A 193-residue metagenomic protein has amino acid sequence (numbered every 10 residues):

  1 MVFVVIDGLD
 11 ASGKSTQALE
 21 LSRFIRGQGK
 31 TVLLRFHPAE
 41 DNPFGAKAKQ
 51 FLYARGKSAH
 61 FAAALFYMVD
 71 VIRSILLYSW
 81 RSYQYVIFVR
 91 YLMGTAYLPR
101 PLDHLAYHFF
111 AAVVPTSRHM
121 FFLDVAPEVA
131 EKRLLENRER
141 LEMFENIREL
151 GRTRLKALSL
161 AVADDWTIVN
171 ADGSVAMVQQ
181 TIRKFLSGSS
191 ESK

Functional and structural regions predicted by a protein language model:
M1-A63, T116-H119, T167-I168, S174-K193: Glycine-rich phosphate-binding loop of ATP-dependent small-molecule kinases
D7-L9, Y91-L92, A96-Y97, A126 (+1 more regions): Anionic group-transfer/hydrolysis microenvironments
D10, V89, A157: Conserved RecA-like P-loop NTPase ATPase core
S22, E128-K193: NTP-dependent small-molecule kinase module
L33-H108: ATP-dependent small-molecule kinase phosphotransfer cores that center on conserved nucleotide phosphate-binding segments
V89-R90, V113-L134: Conserved phosphate-donor/acceptor-positioning beta-strand/loop module used by diverse small-molecule
